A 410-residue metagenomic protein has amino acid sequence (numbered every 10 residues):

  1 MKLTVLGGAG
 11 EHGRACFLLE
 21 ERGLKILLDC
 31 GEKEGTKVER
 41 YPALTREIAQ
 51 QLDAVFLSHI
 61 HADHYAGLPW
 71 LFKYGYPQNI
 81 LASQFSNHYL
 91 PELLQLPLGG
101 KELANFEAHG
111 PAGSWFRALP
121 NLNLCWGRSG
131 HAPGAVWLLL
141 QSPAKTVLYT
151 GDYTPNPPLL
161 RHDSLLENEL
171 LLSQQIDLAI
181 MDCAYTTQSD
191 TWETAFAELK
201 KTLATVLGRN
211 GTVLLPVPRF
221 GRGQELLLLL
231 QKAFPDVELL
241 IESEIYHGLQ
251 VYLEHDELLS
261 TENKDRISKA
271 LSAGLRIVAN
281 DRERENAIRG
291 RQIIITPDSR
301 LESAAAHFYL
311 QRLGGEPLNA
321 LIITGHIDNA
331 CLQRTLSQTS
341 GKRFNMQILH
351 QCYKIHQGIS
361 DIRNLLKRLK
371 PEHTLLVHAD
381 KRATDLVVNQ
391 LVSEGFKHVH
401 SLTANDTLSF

Functional and structural regions predicted by a protein language model:
K2-F56, H61-G221, E225-L240: His/Asp/Glu-rich metal-coordinating catalytic cores of metallo-dependent phosphodiesterases/hydrolases acting on
E20-R22, L44, Q141-P143, S164-N168 (+5 more regions): Short, solvent-exposed amphipathic alpha-helical segments in soluble enzyme and RNA/protein-processing domains
L199-T324, N329, V377: Hard-cation-handling environments
D281-E285, R334-S340: Long, charged, low-complexity intrinsically disordered regions
L301-L313, K354-R368: A short, acidic, amphipathic alpha-helical segment used as a generic capping/interface helix at domain edges
L336-L365: Generic long, charged, amphipathic alpha-helical segments
L366, K370-L376: Proline-aspartate-enriched helix->loop->beta-strand connector
T374, D385-S409: Short acidic, glycine/proline-enriched helix-loop-strand junctions
